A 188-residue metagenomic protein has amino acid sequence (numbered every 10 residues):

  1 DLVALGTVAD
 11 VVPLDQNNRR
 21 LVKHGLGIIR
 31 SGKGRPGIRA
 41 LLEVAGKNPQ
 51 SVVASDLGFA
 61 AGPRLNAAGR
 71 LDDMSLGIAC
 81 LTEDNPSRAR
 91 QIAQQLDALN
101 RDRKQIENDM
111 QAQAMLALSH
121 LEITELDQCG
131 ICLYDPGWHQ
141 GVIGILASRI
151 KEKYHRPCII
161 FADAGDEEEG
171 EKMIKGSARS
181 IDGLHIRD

Functional and structural regions predicted by a protein language model:
D1-D188: Hydrophobic helix-and-loop "lid/oligomerization" segment in the mid-to-C-terminal part of catalytic domains
